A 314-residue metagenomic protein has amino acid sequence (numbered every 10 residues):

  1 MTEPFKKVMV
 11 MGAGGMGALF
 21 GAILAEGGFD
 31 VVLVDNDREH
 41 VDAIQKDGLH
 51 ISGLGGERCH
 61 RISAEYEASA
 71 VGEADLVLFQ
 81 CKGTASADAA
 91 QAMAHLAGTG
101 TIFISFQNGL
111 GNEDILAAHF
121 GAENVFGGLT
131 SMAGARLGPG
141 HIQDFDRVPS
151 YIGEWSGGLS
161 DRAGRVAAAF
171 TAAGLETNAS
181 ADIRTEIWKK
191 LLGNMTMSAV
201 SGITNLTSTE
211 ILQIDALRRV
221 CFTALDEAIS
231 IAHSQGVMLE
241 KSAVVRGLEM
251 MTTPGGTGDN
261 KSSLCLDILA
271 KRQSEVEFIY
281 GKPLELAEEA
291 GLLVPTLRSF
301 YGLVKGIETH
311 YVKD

Functional and structural regions predicted by a protein language model:
M1-G56: NAD(P)+-binding Rossmann beta1-loop-alpha1 motif at the extreme N-terminus of oxidoreductases
T2-F5, F222-D314: NAD(P)-dependent Rossmann-like dehydrogenase/reductase catalytic/cofactor-binding core
D30, H50, E176, M238 (+1 more regions): Residue-level detector of anion-binding/catalytic polar loops
V34, E57-H141: Rossmann-like NAD(P)(H) cofactor-binding subdomain of soluble oxidoreductases
V41, A74, S86, N112-E113 (+8 more regions): A general structural signal for well-ordered alpha-helical segments in protein cores
H95-L96, H119-N124, H141-T196, G202-S242: Internal alpha-helical scaffold of NAD(P)-dependent oxidoreductase catalytic cores
